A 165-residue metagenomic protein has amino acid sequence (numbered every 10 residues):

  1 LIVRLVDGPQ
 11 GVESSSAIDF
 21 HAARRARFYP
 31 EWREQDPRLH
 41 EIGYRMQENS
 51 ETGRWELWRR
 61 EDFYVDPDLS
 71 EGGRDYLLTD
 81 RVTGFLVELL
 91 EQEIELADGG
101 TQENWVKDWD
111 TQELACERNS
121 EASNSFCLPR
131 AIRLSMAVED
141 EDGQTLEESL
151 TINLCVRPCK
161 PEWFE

Functional and structural regions predicted by a protein language model:
L1-S70, R74: Extracytoplasmic beta-strand-rich oligomerization domains located immediately C-terminal to a leader/signal peptide
Y76-T79, T83-E165: Short linear sequence signals and composition-biased patches located at protein termini or domain-edge surfaces
